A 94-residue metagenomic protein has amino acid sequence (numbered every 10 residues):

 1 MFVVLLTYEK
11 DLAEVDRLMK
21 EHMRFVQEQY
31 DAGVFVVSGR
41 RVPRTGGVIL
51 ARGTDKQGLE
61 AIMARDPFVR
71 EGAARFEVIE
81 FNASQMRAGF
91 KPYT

Functional and structural regions predicted by a protein language model:
M1-T94: Conserved, structured core segments of small domains
